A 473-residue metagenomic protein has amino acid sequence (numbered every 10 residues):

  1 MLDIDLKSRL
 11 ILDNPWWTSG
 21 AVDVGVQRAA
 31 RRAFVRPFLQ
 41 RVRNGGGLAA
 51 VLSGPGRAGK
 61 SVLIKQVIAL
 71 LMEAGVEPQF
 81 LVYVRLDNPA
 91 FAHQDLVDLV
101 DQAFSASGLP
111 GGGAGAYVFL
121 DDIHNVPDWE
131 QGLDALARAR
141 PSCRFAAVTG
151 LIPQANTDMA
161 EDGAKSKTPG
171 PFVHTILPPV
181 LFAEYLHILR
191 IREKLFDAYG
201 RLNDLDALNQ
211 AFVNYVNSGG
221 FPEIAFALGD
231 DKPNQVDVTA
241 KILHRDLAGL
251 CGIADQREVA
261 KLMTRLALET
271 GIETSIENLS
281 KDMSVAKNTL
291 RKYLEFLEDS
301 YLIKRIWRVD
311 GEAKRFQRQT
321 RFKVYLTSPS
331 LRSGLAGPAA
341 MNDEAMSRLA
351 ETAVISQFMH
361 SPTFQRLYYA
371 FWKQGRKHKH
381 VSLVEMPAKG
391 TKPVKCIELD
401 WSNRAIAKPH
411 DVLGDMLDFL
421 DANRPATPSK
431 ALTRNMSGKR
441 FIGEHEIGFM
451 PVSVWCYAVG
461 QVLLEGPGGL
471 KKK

Functional and structural regions predicted by a protein language model:
M1-G46, K473: A short, basic N-terminal segment
L2-I4, F226-K389, P393: Accessory nucleic acid-recognition modules appended to NTPase machines
G46-K65: Walker A/P-loop nucleotide-binding motif
V82-G111: Short glycine-rich substrate-engagement loop in P-loop NTPases that contacts/grips substrate
F104-S105, N435-K473: Domain-level recognition of nuclease-like catalytic cores that cleave nucleotide substrates
P110-W129: Conserved P-loop NTPase "ATPase switch" module shared by AAA+ and STAND
E130-V148, I152: Conserved catalytic/switch belt of AAA+ P-loop NTPases
T149-G150, N156-A267, I272: Interdomain motor-coupling "hinge/lid" segment immediately C-terminal to the ATP-binding subdomain of NTP-driven enzymes
